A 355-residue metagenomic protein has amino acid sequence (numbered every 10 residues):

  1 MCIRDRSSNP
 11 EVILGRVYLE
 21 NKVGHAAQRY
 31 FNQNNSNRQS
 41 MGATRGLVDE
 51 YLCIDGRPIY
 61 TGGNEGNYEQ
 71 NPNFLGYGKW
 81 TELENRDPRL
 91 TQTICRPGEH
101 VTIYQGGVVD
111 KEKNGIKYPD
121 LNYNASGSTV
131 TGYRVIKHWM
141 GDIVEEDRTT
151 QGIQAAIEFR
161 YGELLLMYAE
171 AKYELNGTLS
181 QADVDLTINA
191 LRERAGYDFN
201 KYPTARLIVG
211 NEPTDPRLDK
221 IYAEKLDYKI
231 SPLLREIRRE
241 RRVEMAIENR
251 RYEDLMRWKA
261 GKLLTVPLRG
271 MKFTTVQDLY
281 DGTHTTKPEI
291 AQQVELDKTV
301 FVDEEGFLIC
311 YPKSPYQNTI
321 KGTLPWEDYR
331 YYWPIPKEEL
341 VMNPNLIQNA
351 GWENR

Functional and structural regions predicted by a protein language model:
I3-Y30, T61-R355: Acidic/polar-rich alpha-helix caps and helix-coil junctions
Q28-R45, G107-V109: C-terminal/domain-terminus segments
